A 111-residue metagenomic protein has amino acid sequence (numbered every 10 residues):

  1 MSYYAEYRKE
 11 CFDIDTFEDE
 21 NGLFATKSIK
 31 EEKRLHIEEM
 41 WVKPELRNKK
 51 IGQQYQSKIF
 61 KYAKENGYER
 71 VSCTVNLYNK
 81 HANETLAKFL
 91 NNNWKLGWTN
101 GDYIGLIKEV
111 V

Functional and structural regions predicted by a protein language model:
M1-Y4, V111: Conserved N-terminal entry element of GNAT/NAT acetyltransferase domains
A5-L23: Conserved beta-hairpin
K27-K30, P44, W98: Short, low-complexity Ser/Thr-rich regulatory SLiMs
E32-P44: Conserved acetyl-CoA binding element of GNAT-fold acetyltransferases
V42, N48-K61: Conserved acetyl-CoA-binding loop-helix of GNAT-fold acetyltransferases
A63-L77: Conserved GNAT acetyl-CoA-binding A-motif
L77-W98: Conserved active-site alpha-helix within GNAT-family acetyltransferase domains
G97-V111: C-terminal "cap" of GNAT-fold acetyltransferases
